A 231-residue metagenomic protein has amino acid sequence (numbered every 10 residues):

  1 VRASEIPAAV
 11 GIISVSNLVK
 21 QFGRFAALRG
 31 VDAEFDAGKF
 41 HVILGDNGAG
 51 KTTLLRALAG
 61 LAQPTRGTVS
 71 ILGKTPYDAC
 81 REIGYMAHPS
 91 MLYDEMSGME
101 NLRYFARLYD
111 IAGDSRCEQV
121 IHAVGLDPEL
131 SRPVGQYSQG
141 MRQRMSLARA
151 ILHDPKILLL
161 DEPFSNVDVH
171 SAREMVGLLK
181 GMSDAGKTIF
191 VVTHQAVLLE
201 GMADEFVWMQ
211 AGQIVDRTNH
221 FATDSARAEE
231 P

Functional and structural regions predicted by a protein language model:
A59: Helix-to-loop junction immediately C-terminal to a conserved catalytic motif
G67-A79: Conserved ABC transporter NBD signature motif
R103, D114-E129: Conserved ABC ATPase "signature" region
L158-D161: Catalytic Walker B motif of ABC-type/P-loop ATPase nucleotide-binding domains
T193-H194: H-loop/switch region of ABC-family ATPase nucleotide-binding domains
